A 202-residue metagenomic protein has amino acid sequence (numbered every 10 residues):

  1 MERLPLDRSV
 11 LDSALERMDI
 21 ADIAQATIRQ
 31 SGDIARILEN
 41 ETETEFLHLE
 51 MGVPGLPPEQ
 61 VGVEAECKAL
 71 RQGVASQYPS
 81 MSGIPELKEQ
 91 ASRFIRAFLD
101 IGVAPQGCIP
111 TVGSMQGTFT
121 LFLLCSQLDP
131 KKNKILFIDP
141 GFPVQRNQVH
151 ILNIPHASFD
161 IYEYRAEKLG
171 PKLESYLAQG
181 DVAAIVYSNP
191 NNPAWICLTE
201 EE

Functional and structural regions predicted by a protein language model:
E2-A24: Conserved PLP-binding active-site segment in aminotransferase class I/II-type PLP enzymes
P5, A21-G113: N-terminal small-domain helix-loop-helix segment of the aminotransferase-like
L6-L11, E50-G52, V186-N189: Short loop/turn segments at strand-loop or loop-helix junctions that form parts of catalytic or ligand-binding pockets
V10-A14, P54, S80-G83, N133: Short N-terminal helix-initiation segments at or just after the protein's N-terminus
S13, I34, E64, K68 (+2 more regions): Residue-level detector of intrinsically disordered, flexible termini and proteolytic processing junctions
S13-R17, Q72-S76, S188: A short, mixed-charge helix-start or loop-turn motif at secondary-structure junctions
A75-E202: Conserved core of the PLP fold type I
